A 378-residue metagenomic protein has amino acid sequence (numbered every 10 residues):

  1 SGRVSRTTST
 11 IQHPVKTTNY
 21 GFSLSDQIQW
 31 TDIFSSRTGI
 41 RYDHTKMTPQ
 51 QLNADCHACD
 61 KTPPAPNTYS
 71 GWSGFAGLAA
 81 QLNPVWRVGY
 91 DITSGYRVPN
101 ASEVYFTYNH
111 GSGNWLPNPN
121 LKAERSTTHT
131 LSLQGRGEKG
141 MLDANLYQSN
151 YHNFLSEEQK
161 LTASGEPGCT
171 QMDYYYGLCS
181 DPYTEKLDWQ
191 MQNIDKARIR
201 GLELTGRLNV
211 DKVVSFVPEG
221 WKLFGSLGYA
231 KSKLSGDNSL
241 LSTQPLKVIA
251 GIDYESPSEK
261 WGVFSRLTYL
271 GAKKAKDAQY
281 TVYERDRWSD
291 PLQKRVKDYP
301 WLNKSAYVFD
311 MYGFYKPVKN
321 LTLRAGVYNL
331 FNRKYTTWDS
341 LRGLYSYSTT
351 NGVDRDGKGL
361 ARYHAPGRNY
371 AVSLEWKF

Functional and structural regions predicted by a protein language model:
S1-R6, T48-C59, S102-T107, N114 (+5 more regions): Outer-membrane beta-barrel translocator domains and adjoining extracellular loop/strand segments of Gram-negative
S1-W86, V98: Signature of Gram-negative outer-membrane beta-barrel scaffolds
V15-T17, T62-Y69, S73, G77-Q81 (+8 more regions): Outer-membrane beta-barrel signature, preferentially recognizing the C-terminal barrel domain of Gram-negative
S23-Q29, S35, G77-Q81, S132-R136 (+6 more regions): Transmembrane beta-barrel domains of outer membrane proteins
Q29-D32, S36, Y147-N150, G168-Q279 (+1 more regions): Gram-negative outer-membrane beta-barrel transporters
D32-S36, W72, P84-W86, E138-L142 (+6 more regions): Outer-envelope beta-barrel architecture signal
Y42-T48, I92-V98, Y105-T107, G137-K139 (+7 more regions): Transmembrane beta-strands of outer-membrane beta-barrel pores
Y96, Y147-H152, E157-Q159, Y269-R287 (+1 more regions): C-terminal beta-signal and adjacent terminal beta-strands/loops of Gram-negative outer-membrane beta-barrel proteins
